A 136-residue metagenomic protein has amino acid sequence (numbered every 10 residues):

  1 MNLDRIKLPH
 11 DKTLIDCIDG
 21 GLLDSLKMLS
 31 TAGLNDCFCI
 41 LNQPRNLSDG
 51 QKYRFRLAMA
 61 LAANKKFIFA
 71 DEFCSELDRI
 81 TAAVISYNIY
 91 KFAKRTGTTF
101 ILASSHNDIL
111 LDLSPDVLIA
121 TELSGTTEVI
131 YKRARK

Functional and structural regions predicted by a protein language model:
M1-S30, L111, E122: ABC ATPase nucleotide-binding domain signature region
C17, Q43-Q51: Conserved ABC ATPase signature
M28, A32-R45: Conserved ABC nucleotide-binding domain
G33, C37, D49-A70: GG-anchored amphipathic helix commonly corresponding to the ABC/SMC/Rad50 NBD signature/C-loop
F69-D78: Walker B catalytic motif
R79-T96: Helical segment within the ABC ATPase nucleotide-binding domain
F100-S105: Conserved D-loop beta-strand region of ABC ATPase nucleotide-binding domains
H106-L113: Conserved H-loop
